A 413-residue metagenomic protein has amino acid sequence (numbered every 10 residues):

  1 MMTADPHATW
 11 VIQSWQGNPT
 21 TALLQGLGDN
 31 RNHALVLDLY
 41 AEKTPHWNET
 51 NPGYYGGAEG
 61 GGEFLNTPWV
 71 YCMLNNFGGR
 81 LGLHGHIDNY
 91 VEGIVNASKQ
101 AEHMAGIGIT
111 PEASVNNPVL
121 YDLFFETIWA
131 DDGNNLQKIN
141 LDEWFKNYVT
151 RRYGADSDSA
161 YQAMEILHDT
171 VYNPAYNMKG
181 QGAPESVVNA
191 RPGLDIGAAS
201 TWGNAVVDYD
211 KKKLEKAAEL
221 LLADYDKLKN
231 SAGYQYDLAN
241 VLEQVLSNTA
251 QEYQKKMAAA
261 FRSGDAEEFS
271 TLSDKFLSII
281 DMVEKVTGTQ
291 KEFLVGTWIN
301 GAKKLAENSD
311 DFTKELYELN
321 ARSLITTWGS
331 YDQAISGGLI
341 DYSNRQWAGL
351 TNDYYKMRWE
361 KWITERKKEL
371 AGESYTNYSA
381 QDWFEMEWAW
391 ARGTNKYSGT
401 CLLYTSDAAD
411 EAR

Functional and structural regions predicted by a protein language model:
M1-A163, N173, N177, Q181 (+7 more regions): Catalytic-core regions of glycoside hydrolase
M164-L167, L246, A250, Q254 (+1 more regions): Short amphipathic alpha-helical coiled-coil/interface segments
T201-A205, D224, G233-Q244, Y253: Active-site-adjacent structural elements in folded domains
Y209-K211, V241-A258: C-terminal substrate/ligand-recognition segments
Y225-L238, V286-G301: Short, solvent-exposed, charged loop/turn and helix-capping segments that join or cap alpha-helices on peripheral
A260-D265, E369, Y397: Secondary-structure edge/capping motif, primarily at the C-terminal ends of alpha-helices and the immediately following
T376-N377, G399-C401: Charge-dense, extended regions
Y404, A408-A412: Single conserved hydrophobic/aromatic residue that forms the stacking wall/gate of nucleotide- or nucleobase-binding
